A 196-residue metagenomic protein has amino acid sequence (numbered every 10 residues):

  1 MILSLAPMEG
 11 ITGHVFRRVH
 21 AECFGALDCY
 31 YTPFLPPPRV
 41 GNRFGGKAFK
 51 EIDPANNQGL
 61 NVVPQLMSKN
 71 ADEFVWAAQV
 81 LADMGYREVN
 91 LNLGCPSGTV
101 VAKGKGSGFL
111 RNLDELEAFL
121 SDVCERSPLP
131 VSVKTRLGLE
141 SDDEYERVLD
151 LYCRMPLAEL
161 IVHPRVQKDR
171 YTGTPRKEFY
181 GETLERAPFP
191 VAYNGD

Functional and structural regions predicted by a protein language model:
M1-D196: Flavin-dependent oxidoreductase catalytic cores
